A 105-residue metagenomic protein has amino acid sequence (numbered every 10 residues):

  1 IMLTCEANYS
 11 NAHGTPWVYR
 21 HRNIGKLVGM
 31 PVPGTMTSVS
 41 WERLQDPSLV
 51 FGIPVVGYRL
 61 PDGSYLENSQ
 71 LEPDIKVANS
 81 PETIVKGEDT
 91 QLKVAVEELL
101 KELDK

Functional and structural regions predicted by a protein language model:
I1-K105: C-terminal "post-core" interaction segments
